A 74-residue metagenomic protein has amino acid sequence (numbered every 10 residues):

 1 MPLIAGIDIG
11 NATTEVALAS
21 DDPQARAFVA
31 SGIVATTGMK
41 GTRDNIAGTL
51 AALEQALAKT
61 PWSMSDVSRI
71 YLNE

Functional and structural regions predicted by a protein language model:
M1, Q55, K59, Y71-E74: Conserved phosphate-binding catalytic cores of ATP/NTP-utilizing and phosphoryl-transfer enzymes
P2, M39-T42, T49: A generic short-segment signal for beta-strand/edge and adjacent turn/coil regions
L3, L18-S20, D66: Generic alpha-helical hydrophobic packing signal
I4-D8, R69-Y71: Short glycine-aspartate micro-motif
I7-D44: Short glycine-rich, Thr/Ser-proximal phosphate-binding strand/loop in the N-terminal lobe of ATP-dependent enzymes
I33-G38, W62-E74: Short beta-strand-loop/turn "lid" adjacent to the catalytic site in phosphate-handling enzymes
N45-T60: Short, well-ordered amphipathic alpha-helical segments that serve as non-catalytic structural scaffolds within diverse
